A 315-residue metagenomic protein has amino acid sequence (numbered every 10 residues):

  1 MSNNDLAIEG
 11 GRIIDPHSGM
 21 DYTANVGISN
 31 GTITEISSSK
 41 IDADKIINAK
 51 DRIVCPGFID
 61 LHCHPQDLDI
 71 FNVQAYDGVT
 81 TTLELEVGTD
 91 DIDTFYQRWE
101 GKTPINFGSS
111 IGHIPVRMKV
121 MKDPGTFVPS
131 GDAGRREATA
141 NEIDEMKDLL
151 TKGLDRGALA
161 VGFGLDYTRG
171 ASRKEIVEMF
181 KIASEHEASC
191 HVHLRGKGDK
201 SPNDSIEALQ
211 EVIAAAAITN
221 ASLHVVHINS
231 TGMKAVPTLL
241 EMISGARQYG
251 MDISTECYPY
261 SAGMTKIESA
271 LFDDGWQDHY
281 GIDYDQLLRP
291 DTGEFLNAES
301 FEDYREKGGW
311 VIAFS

Functional and structural regions predicted by a protein language model:
M1-P56: Histidine-rich, glycine-flanked metal-binding segment
G11, V26, G31, D51 (+6 more regions): Divalent metal-coordination and catalytic microenvironments
I41, N48-K102, D204: Metal-associated gating/positioning segment near the N- to mid-region
Q66-N72, E142-T151, A208: Short, acidic/polar
N72-D93, P104-R117, L154-T168, H186-G198 (+3 more regions): Divalent metal-dependent hydrolysis catalytic cores, especially in the metallo-beta-lactamase
T94-Q97, D148, K174-E185, E207-A214 (+1 more regions): Alpha-helical scaffolding segments of alpha/beta enzyme cores, especially the outer helices of TIM-barrel or partial
R117-V120, V128, D132-A140, D144-R169 (+2 more regions): Active-site neighborhoods of metal-dependent hydrolases
Y167-M179, S189, K197-E211: Second-shell residues forming the walls of enzyme active-site clefts
